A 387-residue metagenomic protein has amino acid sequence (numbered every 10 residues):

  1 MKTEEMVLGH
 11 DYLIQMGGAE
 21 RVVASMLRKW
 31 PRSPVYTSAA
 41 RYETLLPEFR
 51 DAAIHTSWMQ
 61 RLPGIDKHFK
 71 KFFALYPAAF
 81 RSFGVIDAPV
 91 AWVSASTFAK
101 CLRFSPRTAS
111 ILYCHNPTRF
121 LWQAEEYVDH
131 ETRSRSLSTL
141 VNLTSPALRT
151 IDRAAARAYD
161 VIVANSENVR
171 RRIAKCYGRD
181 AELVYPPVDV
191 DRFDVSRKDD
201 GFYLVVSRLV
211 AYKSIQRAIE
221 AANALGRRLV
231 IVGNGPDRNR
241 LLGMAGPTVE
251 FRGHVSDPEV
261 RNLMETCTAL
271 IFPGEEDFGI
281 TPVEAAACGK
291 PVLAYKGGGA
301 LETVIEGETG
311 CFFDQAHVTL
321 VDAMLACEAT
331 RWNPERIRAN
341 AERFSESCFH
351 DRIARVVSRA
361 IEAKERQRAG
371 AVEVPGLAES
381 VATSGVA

Functional and structural regions predicted by a protein language model:
K29-K100: Active-site donor-binding segments of glycosyltransferases and PAPS-dependent sulfotransferases
D129-I162, R170: Membrane-proximal helix-turn-helix segments that form the acceptor-binding/catalytic region of lipid-linked
V190, D194-K213, I219-V230: Conserved donor-binding/catalytic core segment of Leloir-type glycosyltransferases
N239-R261: Nucleotide-activated donor-binding/catalytic signature segment of Leloir-type glycosyltransferases, i.e., the conserved
E265-D277, K290: Acidic donor-binding loop of glycosyltransferase active sites
I271, P291-Y295, V304: Short hydrophobic beta-strand element within catalytic cores of glycosyltransferases and related nucleotide-activated
L301-A326, W332: Change "using UDP/GDP/dTDP sugars" to "using nucleotide sugars
A329-G376: A charged, aromatic-enriched C-terminal amphipathic alpha-helix characteristic of glycosyltransferases across folds
